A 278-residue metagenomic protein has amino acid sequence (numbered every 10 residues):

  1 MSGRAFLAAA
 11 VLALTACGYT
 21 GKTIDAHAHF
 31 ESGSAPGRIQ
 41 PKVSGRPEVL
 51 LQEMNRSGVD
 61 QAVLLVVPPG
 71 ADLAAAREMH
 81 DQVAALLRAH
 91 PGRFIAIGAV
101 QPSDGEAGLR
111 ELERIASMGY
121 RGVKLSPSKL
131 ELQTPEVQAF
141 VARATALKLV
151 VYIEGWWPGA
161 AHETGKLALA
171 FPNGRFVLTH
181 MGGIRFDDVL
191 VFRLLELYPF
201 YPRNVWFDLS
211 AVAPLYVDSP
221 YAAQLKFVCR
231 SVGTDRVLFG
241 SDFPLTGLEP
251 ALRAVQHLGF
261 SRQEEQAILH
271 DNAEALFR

Functional and structural regions predicted by a protein language model:
M1-L7: Bacterial N-terminal signal peptides that target proteins for export
L7-T15: Bacterial N-terminal signal peptides
L14-A26, F30, A35-Q61, E113 (+2 more regions): Mid-to-C-terminal alpha-helical segments outside catalytic/metal-binding sites
Y19-P41, H80-V100, W206-D208: Mobile, glycine- and charge-enriched loop segments and immediately flanking short secondary-structure elements within
H27, M54, A62, V83 (+9 more regions): Divalent metal-coordination and catalytic microenvironments
R38-G45, P69-E78, Q101-A107, K129-P135 (+4 more regions): Acidic-and-aromatic substrate-binding clefts and catalytic sites of carbohydrate-active enzymes
Q61, L73-I153, W157-P158, R203: Active-site gating/metal-coordination segments in enzymes
R121-G122, L130-L238: Catalytic pocket-lining loop regions of alpha/beta-barrel enzymes, especially the amidohydrolase/enolase/GH5 lineages
